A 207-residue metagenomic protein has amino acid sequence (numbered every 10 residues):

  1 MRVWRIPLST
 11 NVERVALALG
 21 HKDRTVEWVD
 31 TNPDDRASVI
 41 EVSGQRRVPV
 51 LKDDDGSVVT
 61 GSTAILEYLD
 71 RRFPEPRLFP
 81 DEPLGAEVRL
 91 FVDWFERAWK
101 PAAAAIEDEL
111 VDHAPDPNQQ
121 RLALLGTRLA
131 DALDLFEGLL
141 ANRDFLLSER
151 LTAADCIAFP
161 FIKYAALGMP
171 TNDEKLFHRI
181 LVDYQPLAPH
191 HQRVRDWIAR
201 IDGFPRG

Functional and structural regions predicted by a protein language model:
M1-G126, D144: GST-like domain detector, emphasizing the conserved glutathione-binding G-site in the N-terminal thioredoxin-like
S9, E82, T152, A188-H191 (+1 more regions): Serine-centered coil/turn micro-motif
L66, D70, R89-V92, L133 (+2 more regions): Non-transmembrane alpha-helical segments in soluble domains of secreted/periplasmic/extracellular proteins
F95-D196: GST-like fold's C-terminal all-alpha helical module
D144, I201-G207: Long, charge-rich low-complexity segments
